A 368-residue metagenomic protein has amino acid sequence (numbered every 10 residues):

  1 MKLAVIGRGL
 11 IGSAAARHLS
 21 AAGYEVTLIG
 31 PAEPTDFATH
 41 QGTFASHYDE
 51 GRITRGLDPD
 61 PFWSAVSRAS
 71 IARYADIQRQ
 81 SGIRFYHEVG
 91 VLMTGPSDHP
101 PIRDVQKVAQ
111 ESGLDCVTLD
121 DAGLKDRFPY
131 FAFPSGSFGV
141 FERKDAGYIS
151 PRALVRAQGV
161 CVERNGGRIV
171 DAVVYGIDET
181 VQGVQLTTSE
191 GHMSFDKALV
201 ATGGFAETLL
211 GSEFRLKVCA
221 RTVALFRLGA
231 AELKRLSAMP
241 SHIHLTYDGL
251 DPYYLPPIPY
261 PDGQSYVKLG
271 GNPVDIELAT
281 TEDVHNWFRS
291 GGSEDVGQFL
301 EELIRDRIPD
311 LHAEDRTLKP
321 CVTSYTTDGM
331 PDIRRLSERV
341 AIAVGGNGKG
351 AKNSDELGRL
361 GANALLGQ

Functional and structural regions predicted by a protein language model:
K2-L28: N-terminal Rossmann-like FAD-binding beta1-loop-alpha1 element of flavoenzymes
A4-I6, I29, M193-F205, G358: Short hydrophobic core segments
R17-A22, G82-Y86, K197, G204-E338: Active-site substrate-recognition segment that forms the wall of the catalytic cavity or substrate channel
A21-S46: Glycine-rich FAD pyrophosphate-binding loop
H47-R127, D251: Dinucleotide-binding Rossmann-like beta1-alpha1 core, especially the glycine-rich loop that anchors the ADP
D76, P96-G166, V170-D171, G176-Q182: Flavin (FAD/FMN) cofactor-binding and adjacent substrate-gating region of FAD-dependent oxidoreductase domains
Y148, V340-S354: Glycine-rich phosphate/pyrophosphate-binding beta-alpha loops
D355-Q368: Internal hydrophobic alpha-helix adjacent to the cofactor/substrate pocket in enzyme cavities
